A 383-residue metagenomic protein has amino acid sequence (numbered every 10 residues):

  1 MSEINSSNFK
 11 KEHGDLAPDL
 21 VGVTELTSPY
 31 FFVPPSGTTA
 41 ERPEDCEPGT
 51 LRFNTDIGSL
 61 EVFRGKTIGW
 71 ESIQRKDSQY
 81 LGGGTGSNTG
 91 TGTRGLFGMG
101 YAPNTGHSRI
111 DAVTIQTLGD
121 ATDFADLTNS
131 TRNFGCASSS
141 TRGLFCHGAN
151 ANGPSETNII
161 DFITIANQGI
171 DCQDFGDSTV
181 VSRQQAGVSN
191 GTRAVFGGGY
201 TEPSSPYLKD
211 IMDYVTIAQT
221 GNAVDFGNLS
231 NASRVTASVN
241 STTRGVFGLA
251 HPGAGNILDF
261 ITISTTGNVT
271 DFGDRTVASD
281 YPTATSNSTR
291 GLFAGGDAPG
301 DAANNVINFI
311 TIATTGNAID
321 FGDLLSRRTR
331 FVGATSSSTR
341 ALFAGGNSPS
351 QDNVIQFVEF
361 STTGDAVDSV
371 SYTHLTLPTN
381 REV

Functional and structural regions predicted by a protein language model:
M1-D15: Short, intrinsically disordered N-terminal pre-domain segments
S7, V21-F53, K76-Y80: Extracellular/surface-exposed low-complexity repeats and stalk/linker segments enriched in Gly/Pro and small polar
P35-G37, R64-G65, T91-T105, I115 (+11 more regions): Glycine-centered tight turns/hairpins at beta-strand boundaries that repeat across beta-rich repeat domains
P35-I68, N88-G92: Surface-exposed receptor/substrate recognition regions of extracellular proteins
G84-G86, T93, R132-C136, R183-G187 (+3 more regions): Beta-propeller and closely related beta-sheet repeat lectin domains
G92, G106-R109, A121, S155-I159 (+8 more regions): A detector of repeated loop/turn-to-beta-strand junctions in beta-rich toroidal repeat architectures
T122-D126, Q173-D177, V224-N228, T270-D274 (+2 more regions): A short beta-strand motif characteristic of beta-propeller blades
T373-T379: Conserved small/polar residues in nucleotide/adenosyl-binding loops
